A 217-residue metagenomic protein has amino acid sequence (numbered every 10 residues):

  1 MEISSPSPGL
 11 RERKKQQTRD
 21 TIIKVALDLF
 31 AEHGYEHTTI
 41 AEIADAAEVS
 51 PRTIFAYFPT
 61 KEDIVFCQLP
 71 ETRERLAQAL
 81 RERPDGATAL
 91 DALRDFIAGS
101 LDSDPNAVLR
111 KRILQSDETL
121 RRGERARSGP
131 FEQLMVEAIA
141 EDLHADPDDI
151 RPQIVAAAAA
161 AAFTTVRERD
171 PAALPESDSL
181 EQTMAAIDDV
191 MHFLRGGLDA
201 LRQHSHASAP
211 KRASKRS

Functional and structural regions predicted by a protein language model:
M1-I3, A172-S217: C-terminal peripheral helix-coil segments that are non-catalytic and often amphipathic
M1-V49, F66, E71, R75: Basic, helix-initiating cap at the start of DNA-binding domains
S50-F58: Short hydrophobic/aromatic patch on the recognition helix
E62-I64: A secondary-structure capping/hinge motif
E74-R112, S116: Hydrophobic alpha-helical connector segments
R94, P152-A160, T164, M184 (+1 more regions): Short, well-structured alpha-helical segments
P105-L134, A140-E141, A145-D146: Short secondary-structure transition hinges
P130-A156, A172-A173, S177-D178: Hydrophobic alpha-helical bundle segments that form small-molecule/ligand-binding pockets
